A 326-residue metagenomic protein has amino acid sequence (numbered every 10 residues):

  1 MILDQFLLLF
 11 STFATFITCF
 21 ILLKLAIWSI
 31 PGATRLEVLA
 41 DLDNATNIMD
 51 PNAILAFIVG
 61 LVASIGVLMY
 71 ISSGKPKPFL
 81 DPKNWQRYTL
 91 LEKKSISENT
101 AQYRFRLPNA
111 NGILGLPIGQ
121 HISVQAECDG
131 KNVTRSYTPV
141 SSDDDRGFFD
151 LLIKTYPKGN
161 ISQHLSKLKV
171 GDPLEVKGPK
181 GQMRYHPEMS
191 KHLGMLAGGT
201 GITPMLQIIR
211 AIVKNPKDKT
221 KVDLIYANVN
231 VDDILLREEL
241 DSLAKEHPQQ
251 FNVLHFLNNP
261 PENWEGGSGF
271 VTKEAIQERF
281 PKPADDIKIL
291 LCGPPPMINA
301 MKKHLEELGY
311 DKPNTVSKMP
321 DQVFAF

Functional and structural regions predicted by a protein language model:
M1-N47, L55, V59-V67, I225-F326: Reductase modules of NAD(P)H-dependent flavoproteins
D50-F79, N84: Transmembrane alpha-helices and immediately adjacent membrane-cytoplasm interface residues in multi-pass integral
K75-P173, N228-N230, D241, N258-N259: Ferredoxin-reductase
G119, G201, P294: Short, conserved phosphate/pyrophosphate- and ester-handling motifs at nucleotide-, phospho-/glycolipid
G178-S190: A short, basic/flexible loop-to-alpha-helix module at the beginning of a structural domain
S190, V213-V222: Conserved S-adenosyl-L-methionine
H192-G194, D223, K288: Structural motif
I202-P216: Histidine-anchored nucleotide/phosphate-binding helix
